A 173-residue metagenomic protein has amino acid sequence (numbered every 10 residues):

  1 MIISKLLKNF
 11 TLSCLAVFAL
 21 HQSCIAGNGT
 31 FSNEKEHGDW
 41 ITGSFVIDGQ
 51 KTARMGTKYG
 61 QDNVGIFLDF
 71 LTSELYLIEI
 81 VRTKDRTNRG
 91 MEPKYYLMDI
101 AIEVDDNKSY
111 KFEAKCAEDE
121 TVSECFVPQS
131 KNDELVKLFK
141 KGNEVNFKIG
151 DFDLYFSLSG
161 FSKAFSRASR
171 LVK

Functional and structural regions predicted by a protein language model:
I2-C14, S23: Bacterial N-terminal signal peptides that target proteins for export
I25-K173: A generic "folded-domain core" signal
